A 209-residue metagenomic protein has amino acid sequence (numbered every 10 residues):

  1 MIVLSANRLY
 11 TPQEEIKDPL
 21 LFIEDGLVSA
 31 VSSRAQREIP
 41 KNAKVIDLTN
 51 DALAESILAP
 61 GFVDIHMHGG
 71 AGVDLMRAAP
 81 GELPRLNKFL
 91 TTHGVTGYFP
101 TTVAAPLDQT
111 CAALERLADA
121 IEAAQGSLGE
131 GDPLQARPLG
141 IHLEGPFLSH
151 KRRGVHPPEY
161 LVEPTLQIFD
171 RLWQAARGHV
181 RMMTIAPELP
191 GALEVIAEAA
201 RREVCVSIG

Functional and structural regions predicted by a protein language model:
M1-P40: N-terminal metal-binding scaffold of metallo-dependent hydrolase/deaminase domains
I2-L4, I39-P84, K88: Replace "His-x-His-based motif
N7, L21, G26, E55 (+4 more regions): Divalent metal-coordination and catalytic microenvironments
H68, P84-R116, Q135-S149, A176-E188 (+1 more regions): Divalent metal-dependent hydrolysis catalytic cores, especially in the metallo-beta-lactamase
G69-G81, G154-V162, S207-G209: Active-site mouth loops of central-metabolism enzymes
D119-G129: A glycine-rich helix N-cap at a beta->alpha junction
A120, V162-G209: Histidine/acidic residue-rich metal-binding segments in metalloenzymes
S127, D132-I168: Short, compositionally biased "basic patch" segments
